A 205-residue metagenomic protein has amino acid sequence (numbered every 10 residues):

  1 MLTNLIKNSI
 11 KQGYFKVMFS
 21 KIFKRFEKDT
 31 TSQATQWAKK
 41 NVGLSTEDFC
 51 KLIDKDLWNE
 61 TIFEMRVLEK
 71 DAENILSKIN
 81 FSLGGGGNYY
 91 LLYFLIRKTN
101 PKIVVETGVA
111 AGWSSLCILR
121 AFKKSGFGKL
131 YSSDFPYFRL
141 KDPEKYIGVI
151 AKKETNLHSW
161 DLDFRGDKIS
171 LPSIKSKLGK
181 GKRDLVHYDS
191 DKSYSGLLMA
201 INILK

Functional and structural regions predicted by a protein language model:
M1-D54, N59, F63: Membrane-proximal basic amphipathic "stem/tether" segments
L2, K78, L83, Y89-K205: S-adenosylmethionine/decaboxylated-SAM
S9, A34, A38, V42 (+5 more regions): A sequence-composition feature that detects small, non-aromatic residues
E47-G85, F94-K98: Class I SAM-dependent transferase core
